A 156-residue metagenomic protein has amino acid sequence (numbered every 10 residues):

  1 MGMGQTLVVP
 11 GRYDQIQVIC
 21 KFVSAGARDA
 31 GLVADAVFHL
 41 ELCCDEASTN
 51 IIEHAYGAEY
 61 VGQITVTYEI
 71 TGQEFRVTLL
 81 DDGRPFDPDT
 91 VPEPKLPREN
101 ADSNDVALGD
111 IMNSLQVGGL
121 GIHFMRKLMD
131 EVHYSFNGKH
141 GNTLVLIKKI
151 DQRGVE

Functional and structural regions predicted by a protein language model:
M1-T6, I52-E156: Conserved beta-strand-loop-beta-strand hairpin that lines the nucleotide-binding pocket of ATP/GTP-utilizing enzymes
T6-R12: HAMP-domain connector/hinge
G11, L32-D35, E59: Structural signature of the histidine kinase catalytic ATP-binding subdomain
V23-D45, S114-Q116: Conserved short strand/loop->alpha-helix "switch" segment adjacent to the catalytic nucleotide/phosphoryl-transfer site
A47, I51: Hydrophobic residues in the alpha-helical elements that line and stabilize the ATP-binding pocket of the HATPase_c
